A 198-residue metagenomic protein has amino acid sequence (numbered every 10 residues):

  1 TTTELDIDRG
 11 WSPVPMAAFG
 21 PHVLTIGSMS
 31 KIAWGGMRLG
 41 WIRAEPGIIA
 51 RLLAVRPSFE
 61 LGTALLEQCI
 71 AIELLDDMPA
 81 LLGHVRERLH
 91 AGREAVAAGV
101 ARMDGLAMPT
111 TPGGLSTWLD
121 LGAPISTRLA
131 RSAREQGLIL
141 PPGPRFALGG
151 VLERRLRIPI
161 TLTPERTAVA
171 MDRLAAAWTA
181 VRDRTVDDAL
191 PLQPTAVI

Functional and structural regions predicted by a protein language model:
T2-I32: Active-site pre-lysine segment of PLP-dependent enzymes
V23, L106, L138: Short, conserved active-site loop motifs that form the nucleotide-linked donor/cofactor pocket
L24-E87: Conserved core segment of the aminotransferase class I/II
R43, W118-G122, P159-T161: Short hydrophobic/aromatic beta-strand micro-patches that form the beta-sheet surface supporting nucleotide- or nucleic
I72, L89-A97, A107-D120: Conserved glycine-rich beta-strand-loop-beta hairpin in the small C-terminal domain of fold type I
E135-Q136, G150-I198: PLP-dependent enzyme catalytic core of the Aspartate aminotransferase-like
